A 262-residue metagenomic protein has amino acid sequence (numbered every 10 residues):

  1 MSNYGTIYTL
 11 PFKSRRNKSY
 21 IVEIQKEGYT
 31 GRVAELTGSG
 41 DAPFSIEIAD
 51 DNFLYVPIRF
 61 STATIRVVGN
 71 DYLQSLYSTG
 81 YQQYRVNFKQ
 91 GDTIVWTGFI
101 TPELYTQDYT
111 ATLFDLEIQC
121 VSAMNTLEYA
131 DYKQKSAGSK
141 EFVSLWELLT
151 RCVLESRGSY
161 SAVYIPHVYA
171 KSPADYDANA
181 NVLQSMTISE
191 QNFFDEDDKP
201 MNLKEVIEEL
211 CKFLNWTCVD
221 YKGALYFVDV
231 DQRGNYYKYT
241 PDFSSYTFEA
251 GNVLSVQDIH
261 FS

Functional and structural regions predicted by a protein language model:
M1-T79, A111-E155, F261: Juxtamembrane "anchor/assembly" segments of surface/extracellular structural proteins
T30, D92-I94: Residue-level signal for glycine
A63, Y84, G98, E208 (+1 more regions): Residue-level detector of short, conserved catalytic/binding motifs and their immediate flanks
L76-K89: Short coil-to-beta transition motif at edge beta-strands of beta-rich domains
Q90-D92, L214: Surface-exposed loop/turn motifs at beta-strand-loop junctions within extracellular Ig-like and Fibronectin type III
W96-Y105: Short beta-strand-centered aromatic/proline hotspots
Y109-L254, D258: Charged- and aromatic-enriched interaction segments used to assemble and dock large macromolecular complexes
